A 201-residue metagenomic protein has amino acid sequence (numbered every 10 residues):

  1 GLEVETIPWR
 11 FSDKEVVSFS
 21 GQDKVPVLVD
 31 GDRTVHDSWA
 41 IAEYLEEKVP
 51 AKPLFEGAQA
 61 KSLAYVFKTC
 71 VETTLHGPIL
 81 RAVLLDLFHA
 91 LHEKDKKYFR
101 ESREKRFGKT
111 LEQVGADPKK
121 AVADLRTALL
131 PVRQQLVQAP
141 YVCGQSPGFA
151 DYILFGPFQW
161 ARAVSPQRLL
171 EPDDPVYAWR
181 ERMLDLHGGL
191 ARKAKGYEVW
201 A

Functional and structural regions predicted by a protein language model:
G1-Y98: GST-like domain detector, emphasizing the conserved glutathione-binding G-site in the N-terminal thioredoxin-like
P8-F11, P147, G196-Y197: Acidic carboxylate-rich catalytic motifs and surrounding loops in phosphoryl-/glycosyl-chemistry enzymes
E56-C70, R106-K119, R192-A201: A short, terminal or domain-edge coil/loop segment
T73-A178: GST-like fold's C-terminal all-alpha helical module
A161-A201: Long, positively charged, glycine-interspersed low-complexity recognition regions
